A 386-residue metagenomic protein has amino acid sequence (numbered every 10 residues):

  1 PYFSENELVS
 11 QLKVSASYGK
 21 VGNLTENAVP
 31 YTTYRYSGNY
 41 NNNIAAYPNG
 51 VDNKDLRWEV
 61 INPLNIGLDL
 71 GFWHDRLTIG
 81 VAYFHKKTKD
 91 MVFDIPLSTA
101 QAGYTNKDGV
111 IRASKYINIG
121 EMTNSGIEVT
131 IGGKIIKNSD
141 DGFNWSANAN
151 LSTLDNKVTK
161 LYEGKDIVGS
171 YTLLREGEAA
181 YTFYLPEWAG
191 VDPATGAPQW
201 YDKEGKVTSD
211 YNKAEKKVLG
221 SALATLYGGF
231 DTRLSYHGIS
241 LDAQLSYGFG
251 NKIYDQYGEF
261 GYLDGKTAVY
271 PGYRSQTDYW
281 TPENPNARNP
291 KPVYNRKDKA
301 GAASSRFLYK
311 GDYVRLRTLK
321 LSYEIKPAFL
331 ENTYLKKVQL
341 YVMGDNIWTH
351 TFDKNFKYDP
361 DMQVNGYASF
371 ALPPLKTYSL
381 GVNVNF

Functional and structural regions predicted by a protein language model:
P1-E176, H237, A303, L308-F386: Extracellular/periplasmic, surface-exposed regions of secreted and cell-surface proteins
N41-P48, F84-I119, N148, D155-L223 (+2 more regions): Surface-exposed, extracytoplasmic segments of Gram-negative outer-membrane nutrient-acquisition systems
S235, S246-G248, E324: Solvent-exposed strand-to-loop "edge" motifs in beta-rich extracellular domains
